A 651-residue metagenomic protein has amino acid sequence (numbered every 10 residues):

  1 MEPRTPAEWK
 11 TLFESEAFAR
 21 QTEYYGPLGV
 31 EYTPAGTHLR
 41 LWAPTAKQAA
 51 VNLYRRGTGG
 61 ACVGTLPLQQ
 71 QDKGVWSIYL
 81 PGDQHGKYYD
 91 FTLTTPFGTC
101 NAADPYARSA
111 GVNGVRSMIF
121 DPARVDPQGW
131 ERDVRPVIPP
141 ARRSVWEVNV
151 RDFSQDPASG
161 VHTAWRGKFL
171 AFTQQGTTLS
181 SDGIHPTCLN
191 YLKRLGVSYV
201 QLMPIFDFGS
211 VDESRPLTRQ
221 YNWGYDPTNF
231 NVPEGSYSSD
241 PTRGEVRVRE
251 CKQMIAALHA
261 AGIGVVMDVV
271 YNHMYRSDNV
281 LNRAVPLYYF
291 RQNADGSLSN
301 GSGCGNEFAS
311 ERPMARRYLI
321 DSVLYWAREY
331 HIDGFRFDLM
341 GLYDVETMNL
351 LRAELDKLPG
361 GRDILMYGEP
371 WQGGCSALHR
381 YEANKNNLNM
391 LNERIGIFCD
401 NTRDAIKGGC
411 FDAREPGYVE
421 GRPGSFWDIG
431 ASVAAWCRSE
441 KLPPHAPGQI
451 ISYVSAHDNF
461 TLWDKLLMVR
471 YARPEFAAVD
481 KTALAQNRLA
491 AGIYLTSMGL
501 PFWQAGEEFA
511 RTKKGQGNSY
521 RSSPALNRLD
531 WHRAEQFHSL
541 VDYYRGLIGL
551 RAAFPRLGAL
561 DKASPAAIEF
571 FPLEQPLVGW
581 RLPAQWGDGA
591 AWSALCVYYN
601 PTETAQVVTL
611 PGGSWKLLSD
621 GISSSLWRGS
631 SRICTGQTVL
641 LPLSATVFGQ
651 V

Functional and structural regions predicted by a protein language model:
M1-P34, H38, Q70-Q174: The feature marks proteins involved in alpha-glucan
Q21-G26, I493-Q516, L526-L595: Glycan-recognition and catalytic regions of carbohydrate-active enzymes
E31-K47, A567-P611: Carbohydrate-binding surface patches
L41, K47-T58, C62, A605-I622: Beta-strand-rich binding/interaction modules
A43, H85-Y89, S630-V651: C-terminal beta-strand-rich structural cap/linker in extracellular carbohydrate-active enzymes
L53-V75, L618-C634: Solvent-exposed beta-strand/loop surfaces of large extracellular or lumenal domains
F120, R352-A353, K357-F509, Q516-Y520 (+3 more regions): Conserved alpha/beta catalytic core and glycan-binding cleft of carbohydrate-active enzymes
R151-Y330, R336-P359, L365, A377: Substrate-binding/active-site clefts of carbohydrate-active enzymes
